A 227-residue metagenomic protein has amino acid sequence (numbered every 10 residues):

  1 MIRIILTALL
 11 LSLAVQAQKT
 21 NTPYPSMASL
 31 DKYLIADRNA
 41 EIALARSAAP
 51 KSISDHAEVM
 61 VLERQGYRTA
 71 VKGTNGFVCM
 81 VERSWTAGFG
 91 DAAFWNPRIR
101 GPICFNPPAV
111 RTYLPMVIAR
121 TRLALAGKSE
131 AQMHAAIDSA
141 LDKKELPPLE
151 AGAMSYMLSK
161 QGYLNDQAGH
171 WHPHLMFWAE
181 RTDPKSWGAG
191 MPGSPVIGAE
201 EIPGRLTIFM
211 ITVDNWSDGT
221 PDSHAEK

Functional and structural regions predicted by a protein language model:
M1-T7: Sec-dependent signal peptide recognition, specifically the positively charged N-region followed immediately by
A8-A17: Hydrophobic h-region of N-terminal signal peptides that target proteins for export in Gram-negative bacteria
K19-K227: Primary mode marks residue(s) on the alpha4-beta5-alpha5 output face of response regulator receiver
